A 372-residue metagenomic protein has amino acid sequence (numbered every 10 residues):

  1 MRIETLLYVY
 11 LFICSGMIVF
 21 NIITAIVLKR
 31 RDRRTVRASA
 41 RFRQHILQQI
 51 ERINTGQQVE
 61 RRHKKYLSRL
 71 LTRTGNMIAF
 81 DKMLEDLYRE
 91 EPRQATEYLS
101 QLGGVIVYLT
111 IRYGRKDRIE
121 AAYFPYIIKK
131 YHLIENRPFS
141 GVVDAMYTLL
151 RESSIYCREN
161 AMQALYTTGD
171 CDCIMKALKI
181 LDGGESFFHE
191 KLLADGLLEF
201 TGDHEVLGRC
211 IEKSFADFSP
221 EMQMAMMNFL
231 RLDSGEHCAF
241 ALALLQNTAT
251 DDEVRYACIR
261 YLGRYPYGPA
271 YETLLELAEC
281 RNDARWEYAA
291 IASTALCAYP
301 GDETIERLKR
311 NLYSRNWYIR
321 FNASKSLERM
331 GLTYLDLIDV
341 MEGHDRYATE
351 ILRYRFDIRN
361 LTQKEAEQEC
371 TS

Functional and structural regions predicted by a protein language model:
M1-A40: N-terminal signal-anchor transmembrane alpha helix of single-pass membrane proteins, serving as the membrane-anchoring
I26-R115: N-terminal topogenic membrane-targeting module
R43, H63-K64, F80, R255 (+6 more regions): Short amphipathic alpha-helical segments that mediate assembly, nucleic-acid/protein binding, or membrane association
K64-S68, S100-Y113, N136-L149, C171-L181 (+6 more regions): Amphipathic alpha-helical scaffolding segments comprising HEAT/armadillo-like alpha-solenoid repeats
K82, D86, E90-S100, A122-I134 (+7 more regions): Structural detector for internal amphipathic alpha-helices that build alpha-solenoid repeat scaffolds
I111-E199: Long, acidic/polar, low-complexity amphipathic helices and coiled-coil-like
K116-D117, S153-I155, G184-F187, F218-S219 (+4 more regions): Short inter-helical turns and helix N-cap capping residues of alpha-solenoid HEAT/ARM repeat scaffolds
S154, T333-S372: Eukaryotic acidic, Ser/Thr-rich intrinsically disordered low-complexity regions
